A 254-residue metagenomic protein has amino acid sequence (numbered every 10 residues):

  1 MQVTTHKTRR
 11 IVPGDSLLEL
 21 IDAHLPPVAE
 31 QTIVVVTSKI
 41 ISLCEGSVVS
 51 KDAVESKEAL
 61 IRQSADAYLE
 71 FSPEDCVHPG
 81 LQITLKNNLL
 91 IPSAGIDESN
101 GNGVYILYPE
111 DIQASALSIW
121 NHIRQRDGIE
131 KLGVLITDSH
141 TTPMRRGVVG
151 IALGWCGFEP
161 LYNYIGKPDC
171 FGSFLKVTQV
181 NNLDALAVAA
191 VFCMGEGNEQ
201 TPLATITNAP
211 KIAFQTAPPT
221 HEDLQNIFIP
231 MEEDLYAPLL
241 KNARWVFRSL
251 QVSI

Functional and structural regions predicted by a protein language model:
M1-R9, V48-S99, K131-I254: A structural signal for small-residue-enriched, beta-sheet-centric alpha/beta enzyme cores and oligomeric scaffold folds
M1-V34: N-terminal glycine-/serine-/threonine-rich phosphate-binding loop
G14-L18, K57-E58, Y108-A116, Q179-L186: Generic structural signal for well-ordered, non-membrane alpha-helical segments in soluble metabolic enzymes
D15-L17, C44-V48, Y164: Short, glycine/acidic-enriched capping/hinge loops at junctions between secondary-structure elements
L17-H24, Q113-I123, V134, A189: Short, well-ordered amphipathic alpha-helical segments that serve as non-catalytic structural scaffolds within diverse
P27-V28, L107-Y108, I112, R126 (+1 more regions): Cysteine-centric segments in proteins
K39-I41, S139-H140: Short glycine-rich anion-binding loops that position phosphate/pyrophosphate groups of nucleotides and phosphorylated
P92-D127: An acidic, phosphate/nucleotide-engaging active-site surface
